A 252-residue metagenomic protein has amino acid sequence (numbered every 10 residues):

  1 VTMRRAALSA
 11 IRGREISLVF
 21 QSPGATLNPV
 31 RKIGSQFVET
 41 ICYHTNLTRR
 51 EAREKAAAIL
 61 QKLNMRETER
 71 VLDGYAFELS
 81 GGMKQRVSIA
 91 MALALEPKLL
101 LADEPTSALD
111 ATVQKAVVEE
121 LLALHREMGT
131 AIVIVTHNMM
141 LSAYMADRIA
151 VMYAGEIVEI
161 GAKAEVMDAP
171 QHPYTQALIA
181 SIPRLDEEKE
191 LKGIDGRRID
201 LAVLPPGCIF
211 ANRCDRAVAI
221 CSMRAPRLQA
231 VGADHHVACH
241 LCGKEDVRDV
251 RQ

Functional and structural regions predicted by a protein language model:
V1-S17, S35, Y43, E165-P170 (+1 more regions): ABC ATPase NBD coupling module
T2-L8, S35-E51, Q61-R66, E78 (+1 more regions): ABC-type ATPase nucleotide-binding domains, specifically the catalytic core motifs of the NBD
E51-R70, L122, I179: Conserved ABC ATPase "signature" region
E69-L72, I160-Q252: Short catalytic/signature loops enriched in Gly
Y75-L79, M83: Conserved ABC ATPase signature
A94-K98: A short, proline-enriched helix->beta-strand linker immediately N-terminal to the Walker B motif in ABC-type P-loop
L101, P105, L109-K189: P-loop NTP-binding/switch modules centered on Walker-like glycine-rich loops
